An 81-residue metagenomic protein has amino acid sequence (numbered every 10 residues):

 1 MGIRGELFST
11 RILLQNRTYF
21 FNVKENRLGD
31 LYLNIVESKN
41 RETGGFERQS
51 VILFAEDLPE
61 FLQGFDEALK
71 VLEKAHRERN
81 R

Functional and structural regions predicted by a protein language model:
M1-R81: Positively charged, low-complexity terminal tracts and the immediately adjacent first secondary-structure elements
